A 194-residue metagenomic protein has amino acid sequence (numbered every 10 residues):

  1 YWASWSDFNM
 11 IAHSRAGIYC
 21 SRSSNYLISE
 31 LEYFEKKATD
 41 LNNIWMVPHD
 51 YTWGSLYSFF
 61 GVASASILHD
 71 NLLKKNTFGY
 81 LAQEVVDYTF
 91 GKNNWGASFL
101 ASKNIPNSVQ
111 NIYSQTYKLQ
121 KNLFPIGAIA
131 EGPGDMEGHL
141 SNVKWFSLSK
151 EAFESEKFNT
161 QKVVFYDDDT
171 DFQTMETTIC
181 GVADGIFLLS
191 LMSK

Functional and structural regions predicted by a protein language model:
A3-N42, H49-K194: Aromatic (Trp/Tyr) and acidic
